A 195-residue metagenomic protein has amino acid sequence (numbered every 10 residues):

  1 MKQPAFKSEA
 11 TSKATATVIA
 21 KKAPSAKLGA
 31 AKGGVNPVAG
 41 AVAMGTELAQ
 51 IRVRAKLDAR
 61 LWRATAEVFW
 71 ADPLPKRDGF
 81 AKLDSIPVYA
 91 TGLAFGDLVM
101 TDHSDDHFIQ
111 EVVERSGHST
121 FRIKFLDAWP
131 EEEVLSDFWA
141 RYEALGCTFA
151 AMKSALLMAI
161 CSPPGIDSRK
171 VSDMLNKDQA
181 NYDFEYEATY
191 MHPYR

Functional and structural regions predicted by a protein language model:
K2-R63: Extended boundary segments
K76-S85: Short, structured beta-strand/loop micro-motifs enriched in basic residues and often containing a Trp
D106-V113, C147-K153, D178-R195: Conserved short beta-strand edge segments in small beta-sheet-based binding/regulatory domains
V113-A128, M158: Short glycine-/aliphatic-rich beta-strand segments at the starts of folded cytosolic domains
L126-P163: Glycine- and charge-enriched low-complexity intrinsically disordered segments
